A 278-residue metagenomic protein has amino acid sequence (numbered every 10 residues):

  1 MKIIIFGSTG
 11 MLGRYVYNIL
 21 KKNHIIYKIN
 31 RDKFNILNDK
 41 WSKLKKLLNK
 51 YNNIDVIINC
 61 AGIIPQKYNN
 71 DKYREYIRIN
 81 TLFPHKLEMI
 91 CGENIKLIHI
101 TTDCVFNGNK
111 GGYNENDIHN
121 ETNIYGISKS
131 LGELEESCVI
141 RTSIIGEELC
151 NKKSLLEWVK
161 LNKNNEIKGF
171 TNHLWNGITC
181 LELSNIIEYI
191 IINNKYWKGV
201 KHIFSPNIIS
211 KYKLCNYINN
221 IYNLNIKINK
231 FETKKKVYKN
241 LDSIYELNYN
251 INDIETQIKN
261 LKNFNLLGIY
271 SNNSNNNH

Functional and structural regions predicted by a protein language model:
M1-K22: N-terminal Rossmann NAD(P)H-binding glycine-rich loop of SDR-like oxidoreductase domains
Y27-L47: Adenosine-cofactor binding site in Rossmann-like domains, unifying the SAM/SAH pocket of S-adenosylmethionine-dependent
K40-I79: NAD(P)H-binding glycine-rich loop region in Rossmannoid oxidoreductase-like domains and their noncatalytic homologs
D71, E75-K86, H119, I127-S130: Glycine-rich NAD(P)-binding loop of the Rossmann-fold in SDR/ketoreductase-type enzymes
H85-H119: Conserved Rossmann-fold NAD(P)-dependent oxidoreductase catalytic core, especially the SDR/UDP-sugar
T122, E133-Y189: NAD(P)-dependent short-chain dehydrogenase/reductase
S184-Y189, N193-Y238, I269-N273: Mid/C-terminal beta-alpha module of Rossmann-like enzyme folds, strongest in SDR-family dehydrogenases/epimerases
L224-H278: C-terminal amphipathic/interface module of NAD(P)-dependent oxidoreductases and related NAD-binding regulators
